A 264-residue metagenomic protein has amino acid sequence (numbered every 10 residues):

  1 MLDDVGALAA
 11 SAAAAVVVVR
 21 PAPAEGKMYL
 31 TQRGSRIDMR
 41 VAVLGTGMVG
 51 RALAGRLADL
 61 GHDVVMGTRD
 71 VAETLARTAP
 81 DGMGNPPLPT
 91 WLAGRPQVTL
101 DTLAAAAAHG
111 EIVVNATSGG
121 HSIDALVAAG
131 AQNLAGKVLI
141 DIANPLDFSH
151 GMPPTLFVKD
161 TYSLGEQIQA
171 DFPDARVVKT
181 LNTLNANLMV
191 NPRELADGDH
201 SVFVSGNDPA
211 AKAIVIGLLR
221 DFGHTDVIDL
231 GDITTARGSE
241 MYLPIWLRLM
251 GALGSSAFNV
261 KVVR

Functional and structural regions predicted by a protein language model:
M1-R36: N-terminal amphipathic/basic-hydrophobic helices that include classical n-h-c signal peptides and signal-anchor
A14, Y29-D81: NAD(P)+-binding Rossmann beta1-loop-alpha1 motif at the extreme N-terminus of oxidoreductases
L44, D199-R264: Active-site-lining helix/loop region of Rossmann-like oxidoreductase modules
D59-I112, T117-D124, A128-Q132: Conserved N-terminal Rossmann-fold NAD(P) cofactor-binding segment
H109, G136, D174-V177: A glycine-biased structural micro-motif
V114-G119, I140-D141, K179: Redox-cofactor binding/interface segments in oxidoreductases and associated redox assembly factors
A129-G136, F172, L195-A196: Short, conserved loop/helix-junction motifs that constitute active-site signature segments in enzyme catalytic cores
A143-V178, T183-N187, P192-R193: Rossmann-fold NAD(P)-binding glycine/threonine-rich loop
